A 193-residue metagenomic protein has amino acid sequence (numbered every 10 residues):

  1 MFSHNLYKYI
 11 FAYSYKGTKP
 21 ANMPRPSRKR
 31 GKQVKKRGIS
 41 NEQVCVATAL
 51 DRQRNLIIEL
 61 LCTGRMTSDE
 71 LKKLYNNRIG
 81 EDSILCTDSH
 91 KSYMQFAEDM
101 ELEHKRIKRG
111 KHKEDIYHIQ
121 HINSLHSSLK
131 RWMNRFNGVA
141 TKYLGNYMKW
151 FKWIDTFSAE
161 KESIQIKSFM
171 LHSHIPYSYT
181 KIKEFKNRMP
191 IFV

Functional and structural regions predicted by a protein language model:
M1-V193: Residue-level recognition of single "structural anchor" positions that define or cap local secondary structure
